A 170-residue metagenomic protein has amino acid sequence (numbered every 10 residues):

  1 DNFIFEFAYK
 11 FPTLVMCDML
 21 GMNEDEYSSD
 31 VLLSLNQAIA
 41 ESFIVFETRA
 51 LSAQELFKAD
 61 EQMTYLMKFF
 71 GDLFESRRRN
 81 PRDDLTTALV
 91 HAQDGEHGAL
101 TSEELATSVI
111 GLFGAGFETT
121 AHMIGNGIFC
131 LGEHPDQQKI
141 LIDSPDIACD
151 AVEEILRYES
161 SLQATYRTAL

Functional and structural regions predicted by a protein language model:
D1-L170: Cytochrome P450
